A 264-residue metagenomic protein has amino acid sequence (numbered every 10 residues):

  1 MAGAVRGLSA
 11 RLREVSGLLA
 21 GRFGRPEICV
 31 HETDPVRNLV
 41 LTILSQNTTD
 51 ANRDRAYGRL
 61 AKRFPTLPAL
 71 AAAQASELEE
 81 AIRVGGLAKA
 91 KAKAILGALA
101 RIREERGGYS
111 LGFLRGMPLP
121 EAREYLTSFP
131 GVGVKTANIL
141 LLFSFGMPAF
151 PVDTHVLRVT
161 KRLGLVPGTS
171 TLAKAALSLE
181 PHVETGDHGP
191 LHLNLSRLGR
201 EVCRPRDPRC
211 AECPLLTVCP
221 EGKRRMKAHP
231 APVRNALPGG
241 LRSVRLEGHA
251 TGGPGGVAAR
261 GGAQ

Functional and structural regions predicted by a protein language model:
M1-G3: Short, contiguous pre-domain boundary segments
V5-A228, P238-G248: Catalytic cores of DNA base-excision repair glycosylases
E221-V233, P254, G262: Generic C-terminal helix-cap and adjacent flexible tail
N235-A263: Intrinsic disorder/low-complexity segments
